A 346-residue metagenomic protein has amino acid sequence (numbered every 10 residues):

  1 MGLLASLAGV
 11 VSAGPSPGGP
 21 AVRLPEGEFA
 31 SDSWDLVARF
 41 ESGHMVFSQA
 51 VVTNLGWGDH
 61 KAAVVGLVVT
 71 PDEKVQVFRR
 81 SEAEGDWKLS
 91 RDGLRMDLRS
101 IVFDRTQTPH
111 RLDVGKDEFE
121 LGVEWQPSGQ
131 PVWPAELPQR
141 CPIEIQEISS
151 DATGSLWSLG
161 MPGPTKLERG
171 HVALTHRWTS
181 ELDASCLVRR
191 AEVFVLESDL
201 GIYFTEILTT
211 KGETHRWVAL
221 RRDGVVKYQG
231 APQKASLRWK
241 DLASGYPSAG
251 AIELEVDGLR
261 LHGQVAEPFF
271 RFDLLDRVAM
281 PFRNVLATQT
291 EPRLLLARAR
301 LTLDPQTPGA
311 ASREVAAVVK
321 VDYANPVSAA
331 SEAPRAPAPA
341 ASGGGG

Functional and structural regions predicted by a protein language model:
L7, V11-G346: Structured soluble/peripheral alpha/beta segments that form catalytic or ligand/cofactor-binding pockets
